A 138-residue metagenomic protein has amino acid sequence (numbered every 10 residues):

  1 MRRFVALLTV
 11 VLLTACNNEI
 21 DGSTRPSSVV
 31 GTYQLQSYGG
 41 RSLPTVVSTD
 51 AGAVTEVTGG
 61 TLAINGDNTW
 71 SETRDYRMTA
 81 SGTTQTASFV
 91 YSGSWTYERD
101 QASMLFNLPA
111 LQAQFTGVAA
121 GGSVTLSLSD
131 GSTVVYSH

Functional and structural regions predicted by a protein language model:
R2-L7: Sec-dependent signal peptide recognition, specifically the positively charged N-region followed immediately by
L12-A15: C-terminal motif of bacterial Sec signal peptides marking the signal peptidase cleavage site
N17-H138: Lipid interaction determinants
